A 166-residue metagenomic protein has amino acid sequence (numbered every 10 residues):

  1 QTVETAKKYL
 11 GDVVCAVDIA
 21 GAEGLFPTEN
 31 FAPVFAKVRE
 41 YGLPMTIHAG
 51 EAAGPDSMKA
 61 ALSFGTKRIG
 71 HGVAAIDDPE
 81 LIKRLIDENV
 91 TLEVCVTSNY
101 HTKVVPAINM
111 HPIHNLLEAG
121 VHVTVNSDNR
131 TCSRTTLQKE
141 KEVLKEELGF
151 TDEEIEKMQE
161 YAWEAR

Functional and structural regions predicted by a protein language model:
Q1-P79: Divalent metal-binding pocket/active-site signature
T5, K37, N115, V143 (+2 more regions): Alpha-helical scaffold segments in soluble metabolic enzymes
D12, Y41, E88, F150-T151: Secondary-structure transition/capping motifs at alpha-helix termini and the adjoining loop/turn into the next element
P27-F31, A53-F64, E80-R84, T102-H114 (+1 more regions): Histidine/acidic-residue-rich catalytic or RNA/ligand-binding cores of hydrolases and nuclease-related proteins
T46-A52, V121-T136: Short acidic/histidine-rich active-site segments
I69-H71, E93, I155: Acidic/polar loop patches that form or flank catalytic/metal-binding clefts of enzymes that bind anionic ligands
I76-V94, N99-E118, H122-V125: Second-shell residues forming the walls of enzyme active-site clefts
Q138-K139, V143, E147-R166: Mid-to-C-terminal alpha-helical segments outside catalytic/metal-binding sites
